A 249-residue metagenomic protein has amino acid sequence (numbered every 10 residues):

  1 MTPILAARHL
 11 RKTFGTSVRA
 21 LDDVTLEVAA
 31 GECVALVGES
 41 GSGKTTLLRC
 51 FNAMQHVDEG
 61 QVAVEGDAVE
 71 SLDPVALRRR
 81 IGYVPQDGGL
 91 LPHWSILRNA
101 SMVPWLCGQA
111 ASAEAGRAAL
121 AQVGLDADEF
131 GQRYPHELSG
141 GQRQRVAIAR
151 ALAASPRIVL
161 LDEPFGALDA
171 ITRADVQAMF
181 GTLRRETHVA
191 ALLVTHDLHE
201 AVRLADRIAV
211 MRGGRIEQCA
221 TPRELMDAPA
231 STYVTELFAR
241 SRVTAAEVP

Functional and structural regions predicted by a protein language model:
G15, A68-G82, L106, L225-P229: ABC ATPase NBD coupling module
V37-E39: The feature captures the beta-strand-to-loop junction immediately N-terminal to the Walker
N52: Helix-to-loop junction immediately C-terminal to a conserved catalytic motif
Y134-L138, Q142: Conserved ABC ATPase signature
A153-R157: A short, proline-enriched helix->beta-strand linker immediately N-terminal to the Walker B motif in ABC-type P-loop
G213-G214: Conserved ABC ATPase "signature" C-loop
C219-A220, A228: ABC ATPase "signature
